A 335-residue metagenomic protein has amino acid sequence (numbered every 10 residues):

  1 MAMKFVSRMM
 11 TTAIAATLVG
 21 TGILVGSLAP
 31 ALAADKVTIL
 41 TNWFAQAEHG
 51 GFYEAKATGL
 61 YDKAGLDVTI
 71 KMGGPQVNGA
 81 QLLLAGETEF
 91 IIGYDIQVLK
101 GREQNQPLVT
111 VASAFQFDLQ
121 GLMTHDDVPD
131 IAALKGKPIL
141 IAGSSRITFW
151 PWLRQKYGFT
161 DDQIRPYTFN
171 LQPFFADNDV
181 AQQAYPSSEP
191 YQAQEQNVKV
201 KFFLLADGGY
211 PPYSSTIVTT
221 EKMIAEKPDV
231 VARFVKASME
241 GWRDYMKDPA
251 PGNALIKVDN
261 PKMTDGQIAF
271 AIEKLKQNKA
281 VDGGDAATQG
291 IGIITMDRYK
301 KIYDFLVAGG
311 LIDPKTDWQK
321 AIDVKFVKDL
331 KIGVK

Functional and structural regions predicted by a protein language model:
A2-V19: Bacterial N-terminal signal peptides that target proteins for export
V19-G20, A31: Cleavable N-terminal signal peptides
G26-A33: Sec/Tat signal peptide C-region and signal peptidase I cleavage site
A33-A184, F203-L204: Short, glycine-/small- and polar/acidic-enriched structural segments that line small-molecule recognition paths
G50, Q116-L122, Y213-I217, E221-K222 (+1 more regions): Small-molecule pocket liners
I96-Q97, F169-T264: Pocket-lining segment of extracytoplasmic ligand-binding domains
K227-L311: Secondary-structure end/capping motifs
Y299-K335: Conserved C-terminal helix/tail region of periplasmic/extracytoplasmic solute-binding proteins
